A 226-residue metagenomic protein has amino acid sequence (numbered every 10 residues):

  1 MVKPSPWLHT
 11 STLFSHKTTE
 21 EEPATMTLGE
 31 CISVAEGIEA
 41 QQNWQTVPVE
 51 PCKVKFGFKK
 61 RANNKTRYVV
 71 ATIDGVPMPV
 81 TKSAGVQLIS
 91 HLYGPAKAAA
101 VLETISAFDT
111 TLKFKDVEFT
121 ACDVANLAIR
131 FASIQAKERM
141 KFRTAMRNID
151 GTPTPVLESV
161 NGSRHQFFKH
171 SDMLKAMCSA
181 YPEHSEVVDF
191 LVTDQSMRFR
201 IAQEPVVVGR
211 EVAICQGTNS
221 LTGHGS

Functional and structural regions predicted by a protein language model:
V2-A176, L191: Feature for intrinsically disordered/low-complexity regulatory segments and propeptides
F167-S226: Intrinsic disorder/low-complexity polar-acidic segments
